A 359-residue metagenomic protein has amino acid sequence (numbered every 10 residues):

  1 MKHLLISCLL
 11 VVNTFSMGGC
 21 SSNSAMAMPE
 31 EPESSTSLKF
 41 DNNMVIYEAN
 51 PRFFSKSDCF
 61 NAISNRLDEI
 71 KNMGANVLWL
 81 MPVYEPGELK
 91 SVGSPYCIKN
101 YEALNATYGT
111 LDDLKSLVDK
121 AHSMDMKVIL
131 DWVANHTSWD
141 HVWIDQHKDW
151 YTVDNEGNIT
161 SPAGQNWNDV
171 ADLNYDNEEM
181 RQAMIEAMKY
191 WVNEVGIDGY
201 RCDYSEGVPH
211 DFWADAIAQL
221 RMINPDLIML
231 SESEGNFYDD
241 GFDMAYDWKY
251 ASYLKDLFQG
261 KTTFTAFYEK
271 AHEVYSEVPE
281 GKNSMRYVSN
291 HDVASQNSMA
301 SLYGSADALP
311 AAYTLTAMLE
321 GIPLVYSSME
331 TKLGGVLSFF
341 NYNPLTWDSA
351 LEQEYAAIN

Functional and structural regions predicted by a protein language model:
M1-L4: Positively charged n-region of N-terminal signal peptides that target proteins for export
G18-G19: C-terminal motif of bacterial Sec signal peptides marking the signal peptidase cleavage site
N23-S34: Short, low-complexity, disordered segments immediately C-terminal to signal peptides in bacterial exported proteins
M28-P29, H122, E186, N193 (+4 more regions): Active-site-proximal helices and loops of the catalytic beta/alpha 8
P32-V77, M81-V195, D215-N224: Substrate-binding/active-site clefts of carbohydrate-active enzymes
V45-Y47, L78-L80, V128-L130, Y200 (+3 more regions): Hydrophobic faces of well-ordered beta-strands that scaffold small-molecule active sites in alpha/beta enzyme cores
I63-G74, V118, A271-E277, A312-M318: Short amphipathic alpha-helices and their capping/turn segments at secondary-structure boundaries
W79-S91, D131-D140, D203-P209, E232-N236 (+1 more regions): Short, solvent-exposed turn/loop segments enriched in Gly/Ser/Thr/Pro and often Arg
